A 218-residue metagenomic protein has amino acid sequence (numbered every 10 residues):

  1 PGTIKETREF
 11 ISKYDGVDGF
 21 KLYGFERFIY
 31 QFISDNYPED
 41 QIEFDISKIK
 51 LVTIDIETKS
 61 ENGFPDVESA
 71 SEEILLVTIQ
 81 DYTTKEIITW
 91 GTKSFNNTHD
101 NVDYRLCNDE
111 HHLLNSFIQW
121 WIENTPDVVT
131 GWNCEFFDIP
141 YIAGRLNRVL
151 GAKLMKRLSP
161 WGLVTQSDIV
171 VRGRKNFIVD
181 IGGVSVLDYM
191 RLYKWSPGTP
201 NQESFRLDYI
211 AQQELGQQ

Functional and structural regions predicted by a protein language model:
P1-L192, P197-Q218: The two-metal-ion catalytic cores of nucleic-acid processing enzymes
